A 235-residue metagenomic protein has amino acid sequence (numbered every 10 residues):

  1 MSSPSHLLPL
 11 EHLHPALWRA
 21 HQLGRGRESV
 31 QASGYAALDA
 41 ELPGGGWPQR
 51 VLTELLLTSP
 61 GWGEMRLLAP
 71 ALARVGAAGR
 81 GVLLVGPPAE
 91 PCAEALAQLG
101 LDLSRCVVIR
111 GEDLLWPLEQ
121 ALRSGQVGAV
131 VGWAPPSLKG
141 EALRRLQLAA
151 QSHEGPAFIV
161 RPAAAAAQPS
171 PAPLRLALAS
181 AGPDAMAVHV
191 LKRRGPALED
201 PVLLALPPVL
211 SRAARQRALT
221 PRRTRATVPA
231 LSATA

Functional and structural regions predicted by a protein language model:
M1-L84, Q98, P196, R215-R217 (+1 more regions): Detector for small/aliphatic-rich hydrophobic stretches
L38, L55, C106, V130 (+2 more regions): Conserved RecA-like P-loop NTPase ATPase core
R50-E54, G81, G128-V131, P156-F158: Residue-level preference for the first positions of well-ordered beta-strands
L57, W133-A134: Short glycine-centered, acidic/aromatic-flanked micro-motifs in structured strand/loop junctions that mark active-site
A77-A129, P136-H153: Conserved nucleotide-cofactor-binding alpha/beta core module
V85, F158-P162: Generic beta-sheet signal
L148-G155, A181, G195: Arginine/glycine-rich "motif VI" loop of SF2 helicases in the C-terminal RecA-like domain
R161-R225: Phosphate-binding/switch region of NTP-binding enzymes
